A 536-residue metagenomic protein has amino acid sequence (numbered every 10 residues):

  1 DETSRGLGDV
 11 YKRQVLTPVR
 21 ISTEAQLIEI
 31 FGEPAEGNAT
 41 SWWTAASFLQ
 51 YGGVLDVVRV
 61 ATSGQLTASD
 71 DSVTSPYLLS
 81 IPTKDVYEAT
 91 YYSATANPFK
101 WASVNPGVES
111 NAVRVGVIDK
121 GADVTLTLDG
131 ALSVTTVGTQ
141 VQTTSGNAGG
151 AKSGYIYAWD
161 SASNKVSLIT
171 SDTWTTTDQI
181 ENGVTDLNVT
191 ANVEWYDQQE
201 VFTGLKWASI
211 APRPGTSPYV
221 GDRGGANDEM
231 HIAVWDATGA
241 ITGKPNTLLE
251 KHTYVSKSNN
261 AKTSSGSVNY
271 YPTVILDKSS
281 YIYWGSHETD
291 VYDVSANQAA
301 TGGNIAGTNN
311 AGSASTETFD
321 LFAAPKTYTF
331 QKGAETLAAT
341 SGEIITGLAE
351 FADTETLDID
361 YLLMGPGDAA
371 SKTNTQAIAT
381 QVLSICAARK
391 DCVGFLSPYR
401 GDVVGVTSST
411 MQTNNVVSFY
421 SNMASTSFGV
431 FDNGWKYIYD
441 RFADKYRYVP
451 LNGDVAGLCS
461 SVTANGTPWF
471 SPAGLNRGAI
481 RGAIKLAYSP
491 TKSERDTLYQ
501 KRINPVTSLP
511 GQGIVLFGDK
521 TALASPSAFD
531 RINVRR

Functional and structural regions predicted by a protein language model:
D1, V15-T17, N304-D358, N415-R536: Long, contiguous, structured domain-core segments that constitute the functional module of a protein
E2-L7, Y11: Single conserved hydrophobic/aromatic residue that forms the stacking wall/gate of nucleotide- or nucleobase-binding
T23: A structural signal for conserved, well-ordered secondary-structure elements that form binding/interaction cores
A35-A122, Y196-D228, V234: Structured, mid-chain assembly/scaffold modules that mediate subunit interfaces within large macromolecular complexes
K84-A102, V108-T176, G183-W195: Autoprocessing Asn-cyclization modules and mimics
N111, T203-G239, I282-A387: Long, structured protein-protein interaction/assembly regions in large complexes
P245-V291: E2/UBC-UEV (E2-variant) core
A338, I359-W435: Strand-loop microenvironment adjacent to phosphate/nucleotide-handling motifs in alpha/beta enzyme folds
